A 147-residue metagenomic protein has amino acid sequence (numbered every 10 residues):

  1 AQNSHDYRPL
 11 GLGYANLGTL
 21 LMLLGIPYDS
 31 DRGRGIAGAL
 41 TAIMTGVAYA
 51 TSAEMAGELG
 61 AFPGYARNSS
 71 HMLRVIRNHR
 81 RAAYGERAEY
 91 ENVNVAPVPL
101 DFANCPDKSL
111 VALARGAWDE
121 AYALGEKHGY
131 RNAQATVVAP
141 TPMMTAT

Functional and structural regions predicted by a protein language model:
A1, H5-P9, P27-T141: Internal maturation/activation junctions in enzymes
G13-Y14: C-terminal substrate-binding/cap subdomain adjacent to the FAD-binding core in PCMH-type and related FAD-linked
T141-T147: Catalytic nucleotidyl-transfer cores of nucleotide-processing enzymes
